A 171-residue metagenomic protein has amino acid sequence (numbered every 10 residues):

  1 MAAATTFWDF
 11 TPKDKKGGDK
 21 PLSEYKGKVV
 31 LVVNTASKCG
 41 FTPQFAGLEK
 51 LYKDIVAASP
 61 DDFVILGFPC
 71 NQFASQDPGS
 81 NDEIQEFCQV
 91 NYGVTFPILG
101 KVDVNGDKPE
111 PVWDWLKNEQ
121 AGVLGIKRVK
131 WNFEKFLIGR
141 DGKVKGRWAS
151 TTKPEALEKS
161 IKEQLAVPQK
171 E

Functional and structural regions predicted by a protein language model:
M1-S23, F41-G47, P111: N-terminal "domain-start" segment that seeds a small globular fold
K28-V29, K38, T42-F68, C88-Y92: Conserved helix-turn-beta segment immediately C-terminal to the redox Cys motif in thioredoxin-like folds
T35: Hydrophobic adenine-recognition pocket in adenosine-nucleotide-binding enzymes
Q44-G47, S80, I84, K108 (+1 more regions): Stable alpha-helical elements in mature extracytoplasmic
S59-S80, T95-D107: Thiol-based oxidoreductase modules, predominantly thioredoxin-like and allied folds used for disulfide exchange
N81-W131: Short, internal strand/loop/helix patches that form the active-site neighborhood or redox-interaction surface
P111-D114, N118-E171: Thiol-/selenol-based redox modules, centered on thioredoxin-like and closely related oxidoreductase domains
